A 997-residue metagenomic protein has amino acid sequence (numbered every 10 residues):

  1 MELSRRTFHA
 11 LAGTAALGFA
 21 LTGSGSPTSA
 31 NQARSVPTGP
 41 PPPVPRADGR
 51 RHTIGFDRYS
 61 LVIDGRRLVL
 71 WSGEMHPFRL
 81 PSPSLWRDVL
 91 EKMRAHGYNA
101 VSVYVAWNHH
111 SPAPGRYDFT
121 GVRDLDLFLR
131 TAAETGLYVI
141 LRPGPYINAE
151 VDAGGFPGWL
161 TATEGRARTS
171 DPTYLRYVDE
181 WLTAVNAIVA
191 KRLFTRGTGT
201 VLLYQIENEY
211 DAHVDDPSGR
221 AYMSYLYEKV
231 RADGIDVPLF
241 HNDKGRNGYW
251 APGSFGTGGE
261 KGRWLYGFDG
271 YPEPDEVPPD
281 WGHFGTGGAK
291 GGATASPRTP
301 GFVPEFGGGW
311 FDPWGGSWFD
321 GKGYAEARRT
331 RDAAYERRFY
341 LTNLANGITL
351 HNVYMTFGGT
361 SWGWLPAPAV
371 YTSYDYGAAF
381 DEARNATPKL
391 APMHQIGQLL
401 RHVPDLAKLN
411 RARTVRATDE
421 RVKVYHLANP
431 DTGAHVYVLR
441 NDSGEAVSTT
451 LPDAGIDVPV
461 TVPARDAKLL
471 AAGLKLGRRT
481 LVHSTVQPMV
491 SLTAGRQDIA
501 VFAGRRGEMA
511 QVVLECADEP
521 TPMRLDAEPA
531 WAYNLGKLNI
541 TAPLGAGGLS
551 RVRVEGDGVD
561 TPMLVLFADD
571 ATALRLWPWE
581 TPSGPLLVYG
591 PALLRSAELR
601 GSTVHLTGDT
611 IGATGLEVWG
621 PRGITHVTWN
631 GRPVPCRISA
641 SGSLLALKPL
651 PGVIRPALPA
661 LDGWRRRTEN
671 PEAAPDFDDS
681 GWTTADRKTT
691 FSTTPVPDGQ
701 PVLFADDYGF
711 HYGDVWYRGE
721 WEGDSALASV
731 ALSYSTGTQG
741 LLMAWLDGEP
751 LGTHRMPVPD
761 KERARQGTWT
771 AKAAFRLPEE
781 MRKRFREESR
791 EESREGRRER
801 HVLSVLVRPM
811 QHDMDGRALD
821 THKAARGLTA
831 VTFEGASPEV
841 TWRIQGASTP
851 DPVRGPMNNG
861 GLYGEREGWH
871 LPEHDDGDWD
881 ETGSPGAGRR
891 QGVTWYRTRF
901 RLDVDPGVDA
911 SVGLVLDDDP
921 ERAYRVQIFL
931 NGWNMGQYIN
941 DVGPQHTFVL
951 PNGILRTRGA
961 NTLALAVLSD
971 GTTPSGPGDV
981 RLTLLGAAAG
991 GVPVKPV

Functional and structural regions predicted by a protein language model:
T7-P27: N-terminal export signals
N31-N99: N-terminal carbohydrate-binding accessory modules
P45-R46, L390-S789, G796-R956, T962 (+1 more regions): Non-catalytic C-terminal accessory domains or segments of carbohydrate-active enzymes
W86-H96, S102-V151: Aromatic-lined substrate-binding rim segments of carbohydrate-active enzymes
G115-G121, I147-R168, G256-G258, A369-Y371: Aromatic- and acidic-residue-enriched segments that line the glycan-binding/catalytic groove of carbohydrate-active
Y177-R246: Active-site neighborhood of glycoside hydrolase catalytic domains
G219-A221, Y225, K244-G285, W362-L365: Substrate-binding cleft/loops of secretory-pathway carbohydrate-active enzymes
V277-L365: Catalytic-core region of carbohydrate-active enzymes that cleave or remodel glycosidic bonds
